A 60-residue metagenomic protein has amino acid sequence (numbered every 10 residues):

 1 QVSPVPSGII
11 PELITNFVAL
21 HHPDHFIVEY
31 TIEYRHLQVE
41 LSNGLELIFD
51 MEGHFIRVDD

Functional and structural regions predicted by a protein language model:
Q1-S3, F55: Acidic/histidine-rich, surface-exposed loop or edge segments in extracytoplasmic proteins
S3-I27: Short, non-transmembrane alpha-helical segments in secretory-pathway proteins
P11-T15, G44, G53: Short coil/turn motifs at helix boundaries and re-entrant loops, enriched in small/polar and proline residues
F26-D50: Exposed beta-strand-loop-beta-strand "reactive/processing" segments of non-cytosolic proteins
E46-D60: Short, low-complexity, Pro/Ser/Thr/Gly-rich segments in the mature regions of secreted, periplasmic
